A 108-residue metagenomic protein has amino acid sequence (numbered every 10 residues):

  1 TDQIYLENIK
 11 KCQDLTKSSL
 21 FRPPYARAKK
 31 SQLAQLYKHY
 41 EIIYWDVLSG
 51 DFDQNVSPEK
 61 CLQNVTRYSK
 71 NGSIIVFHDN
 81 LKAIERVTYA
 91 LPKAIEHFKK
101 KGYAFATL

Functional and structural regions predicted by a protein language model:
D2-K30, A34, Q63-H78, H97: CE4/NodB-like, metal-dependent polysaccharide N-deacetylase domain that modifies extracellular/periplasmic N-acetylated
Q3, Q54, K82-A83: Acidic/histidine-rich helix-loop elements that form or flank divalent-metal/phosphate-binding sites at the catalytic
Y5, I9, P58-C61, V87 (+1 more regions): Aromatic/hydrophobic pocket-lining residues that form the small-molecule binding cavity in soluble enzyme cores
C12, S49, S73, V87-A90: Small-side-chain structural scaffolding
S19, R27-Y68, G102-L108: His/Asp/Glu-enriched short active-site or ligand-binding loop at hydrolase and phosphoryl-transfer sites
K30, A83-I84: Short glycine-rich, flexible loops that bind phosphorylated cofactors or substrates
I43-V47, I74-D79: Short beta-strands and strand-loop turn motifs
E85-L108: C-terminal domain-boundary segment and adjacent tail
